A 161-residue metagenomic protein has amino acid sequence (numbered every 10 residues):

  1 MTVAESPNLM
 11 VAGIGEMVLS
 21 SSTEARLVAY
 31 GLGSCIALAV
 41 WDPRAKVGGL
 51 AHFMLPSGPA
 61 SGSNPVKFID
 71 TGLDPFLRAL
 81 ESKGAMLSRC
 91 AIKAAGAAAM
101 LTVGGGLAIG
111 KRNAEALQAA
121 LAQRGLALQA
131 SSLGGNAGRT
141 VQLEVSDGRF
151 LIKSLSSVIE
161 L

Functional and structural regions predicted by a protein language model:
M1-L161: Active-site microenvironment for binding and transforming phosphate-containing groups
